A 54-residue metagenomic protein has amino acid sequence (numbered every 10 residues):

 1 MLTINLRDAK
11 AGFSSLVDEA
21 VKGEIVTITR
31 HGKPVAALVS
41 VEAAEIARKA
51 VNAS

Functional and structural regions predicted by a protein language model:
M1-E19, T29: Bateman/CBS regulatory modules and CBS-like beta-alpha motifs in cytosolic regions of diverse proteins
K22-E24: Short loop/turn microsegments at loop-to-beta-strand junctions
T27, H31-S54: Short, charge-rich, low-complexity interaction segments located in flexible loops at or near secondary-structure
